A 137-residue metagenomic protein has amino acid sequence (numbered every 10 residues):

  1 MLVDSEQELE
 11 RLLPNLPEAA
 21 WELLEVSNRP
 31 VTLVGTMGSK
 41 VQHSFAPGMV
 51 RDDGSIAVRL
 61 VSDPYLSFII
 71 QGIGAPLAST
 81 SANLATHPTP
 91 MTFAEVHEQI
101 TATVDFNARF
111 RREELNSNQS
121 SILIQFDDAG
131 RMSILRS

Functional and structural regions predicted by a protein language model:
M1-S137: Active-site-adjacent structural elements in enzyme catalytic cores
